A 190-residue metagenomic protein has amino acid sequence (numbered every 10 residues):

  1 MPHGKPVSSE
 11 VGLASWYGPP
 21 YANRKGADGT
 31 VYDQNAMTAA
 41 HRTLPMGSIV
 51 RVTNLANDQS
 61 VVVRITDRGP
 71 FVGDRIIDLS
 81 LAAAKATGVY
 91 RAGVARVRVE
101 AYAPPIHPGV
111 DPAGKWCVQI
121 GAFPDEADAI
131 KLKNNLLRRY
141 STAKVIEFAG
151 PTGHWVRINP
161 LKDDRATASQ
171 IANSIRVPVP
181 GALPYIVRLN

Functional and structural regions predicted by a protein language model:
M1-S15, R98, P104-P112: Intrinsically disordered, low-complexity, Pro/Ser/Thr/Asn/Gly/Ala-rich spacer/linker segments adjacent to signal
V7, I120-G121, D128: Local beta-strand/beta-hairpin segments that build beta-sheet-rich folds
S9-V11, S60, K115-C117, W155: Intrinsic-disorder/low-complexity, polar/charged segments enriched in Ser/Thr/Lys/Arg/Asp/Glu/Gln
G12-A14, V63-I65, P184-Y185: Short, surface-exposed loop motifs enriched in S/T, G, D/E and P with embedded aromatic residues
Y17, L55, I65-R68, E100-Y102 (+4 more regions): Active-site-proximal beta-strand/loop segments in catalytic clefts of secreted hydrolases
P20-K115, N135-Y140: Exported/periplasmic cell-wall-interacting domains
V52, V118-I120, V156-I158: A short beta-strand micro-motif
P124-N190: Extracytoplasmic
